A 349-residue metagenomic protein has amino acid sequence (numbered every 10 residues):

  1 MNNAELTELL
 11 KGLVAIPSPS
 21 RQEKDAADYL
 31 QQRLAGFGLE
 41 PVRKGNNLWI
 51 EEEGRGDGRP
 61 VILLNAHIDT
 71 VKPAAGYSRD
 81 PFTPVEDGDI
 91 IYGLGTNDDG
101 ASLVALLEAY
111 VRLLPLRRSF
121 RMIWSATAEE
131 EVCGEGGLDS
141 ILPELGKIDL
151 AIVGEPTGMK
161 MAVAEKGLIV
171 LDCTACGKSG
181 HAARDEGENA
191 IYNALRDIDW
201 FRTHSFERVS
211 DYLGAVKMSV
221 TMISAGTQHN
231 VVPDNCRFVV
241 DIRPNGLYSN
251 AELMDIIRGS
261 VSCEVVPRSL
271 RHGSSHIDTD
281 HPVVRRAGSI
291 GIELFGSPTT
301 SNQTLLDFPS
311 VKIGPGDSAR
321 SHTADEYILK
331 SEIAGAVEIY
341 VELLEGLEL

Functional and structural regions predicted by a protein language model:
M1-N65, D69-P73, N235-V239, L253-G259 (+2 more regions): N-terminal helical capping/dimerization or prosegment-like subdomains of hydrolases acting on amide or phosphate bonds
A4, Q22, G36, V163 (+1 more regions): Metal-dependent amide/peptide-bond hydrolase catalytic core, centered on the "pita-bread" metallohydrolase fold
P19, H67-D69, T127-E131, T157 (+2 more regions): Active-site beta-loop-alpha junctions enriched in small/polar residues
Y29, A101-R112, N193-R196, G335-E342: Short amphipathic alpha-helical face segments that pack within enzyme cores and frequently flank/anchor catalytic
R33, R59-I123: Active-site metal-coordination/substrate-binding segment of hydrolases, especially metallo-dependent peptidases
P41, I50, P84, V220-I223: A structural signal for short hydrophobic beta-strand segments in well-ordered beta-sheet cores
I62-L64, S125, L150-I152, V311-I313: Hydrophobic/aromatic beta-strand patches that form the interior of the parallel beta-sheet core in alpha/beta enzyme
G100-V170, T174: Acidic/histidine-rich catalytic neighborhood of metal-dependent amide-processing enzymes
